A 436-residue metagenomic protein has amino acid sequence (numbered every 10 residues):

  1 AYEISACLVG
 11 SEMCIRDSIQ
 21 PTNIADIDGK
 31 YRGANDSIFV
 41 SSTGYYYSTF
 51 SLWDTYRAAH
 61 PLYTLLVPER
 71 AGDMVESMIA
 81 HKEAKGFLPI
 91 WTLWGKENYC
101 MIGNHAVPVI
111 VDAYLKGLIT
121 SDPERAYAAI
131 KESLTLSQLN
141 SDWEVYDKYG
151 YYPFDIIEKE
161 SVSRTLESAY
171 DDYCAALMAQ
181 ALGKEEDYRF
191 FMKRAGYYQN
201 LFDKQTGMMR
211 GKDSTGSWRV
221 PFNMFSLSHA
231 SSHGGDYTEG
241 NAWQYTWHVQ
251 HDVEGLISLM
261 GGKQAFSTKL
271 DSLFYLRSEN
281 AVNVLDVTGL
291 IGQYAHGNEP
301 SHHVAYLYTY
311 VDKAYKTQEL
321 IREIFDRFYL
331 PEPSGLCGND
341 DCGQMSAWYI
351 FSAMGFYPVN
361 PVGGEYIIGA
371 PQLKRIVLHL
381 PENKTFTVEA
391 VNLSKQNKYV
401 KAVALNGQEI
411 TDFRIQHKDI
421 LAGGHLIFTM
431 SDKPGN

Functional and structural regions predicted by a protein language model:
A1-G10, I15: Single conserved hydrophobic/aromatic residue that forms the stacking wall/gate of nucleotide- or nucleobase-binding
S11-E12, R16-A34: N-terminal, Lys/Arg-enriched amphipathic/low-complexity engagement segments that precede the first folded domain
T22-N23, P61, D122, V359 (+2 more regions): Short helix/loop capping segments that flank catalytic or ligand/cofactor-binding pockets
G29-A34, R57-L65, R70-I79, Y173-A181: Glycine-rich phosphate-binding loop of nucleotide-binding enzymes
G29-S41, R70-Y146, T206-D213: Helix-terminus loop motifs that line ligand-binding clefts
Y45-R57, L65, V107, T120-G196 (+2 more regions): Active-site core of glycosidic bond-cleaving carbohydrate-active enzymes
R57-H60, L93-E97, F386-E389, D412-F413: Short alpha-helical segments and helix-capping/turn motifs at coil-helix boundaries
Y315, L330, I368-N436: Beta-rich accessory regions
